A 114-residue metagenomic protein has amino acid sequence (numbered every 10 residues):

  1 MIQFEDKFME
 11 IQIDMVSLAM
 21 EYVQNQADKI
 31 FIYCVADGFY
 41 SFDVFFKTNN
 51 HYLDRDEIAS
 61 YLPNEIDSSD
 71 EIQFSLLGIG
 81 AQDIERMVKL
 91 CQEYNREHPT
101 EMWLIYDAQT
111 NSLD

Functional and structural regions predicted by a protein language model:
M1-D114: Contiguous interface-forming segments/domains that mediate binding rather than catalysis
